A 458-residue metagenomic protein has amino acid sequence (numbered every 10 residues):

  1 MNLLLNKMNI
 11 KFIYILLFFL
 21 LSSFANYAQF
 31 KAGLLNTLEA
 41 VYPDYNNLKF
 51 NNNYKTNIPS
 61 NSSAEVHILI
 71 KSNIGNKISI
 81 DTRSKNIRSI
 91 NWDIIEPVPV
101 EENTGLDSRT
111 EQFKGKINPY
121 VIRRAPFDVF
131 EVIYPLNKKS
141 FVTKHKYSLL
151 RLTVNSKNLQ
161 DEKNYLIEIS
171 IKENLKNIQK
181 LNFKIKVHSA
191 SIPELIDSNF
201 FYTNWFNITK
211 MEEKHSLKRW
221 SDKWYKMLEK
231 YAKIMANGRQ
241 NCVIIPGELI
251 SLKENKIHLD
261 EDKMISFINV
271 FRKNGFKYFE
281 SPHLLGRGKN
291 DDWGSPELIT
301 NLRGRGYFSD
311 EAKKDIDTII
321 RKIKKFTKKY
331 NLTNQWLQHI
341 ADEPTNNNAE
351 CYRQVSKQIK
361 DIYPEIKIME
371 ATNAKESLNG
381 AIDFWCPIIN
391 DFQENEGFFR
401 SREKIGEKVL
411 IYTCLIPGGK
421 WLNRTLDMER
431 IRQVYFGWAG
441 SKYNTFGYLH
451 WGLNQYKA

Functional and structural regions predicted by a protein language model:
L4, F12-S22: Sec-dependent N-terminal signal peptides
I15-L16, A25-N26, I257-H258: Cleavable N-terminal signal peptides
Y27-Y54, N61, N73-I74, K176-R219: Long, low-complexity ectodomains and other extracytoplasmic segments of secretory-pathway proteins
A32-N174, I178: Ligand-binding face of N-terminal immunoglobulin V-set domains in extracellular IgSF glycoproteins
L48-N51, E248-S251, E261, W421-L422: Short linear interaction motifs
S60, D161, K226-M227, L259-K263 (+3 more regions): Short, glycine/acidic-rich beta->alpha junctions
N118-Y134, K139-F141, N155-S156, L166-E173 (+3 more regions): Aromatic-lined carbohydrate-binding surfaces of glycoside hydrolases
K325-I340, Y352-A458: Substrate-binding groove of N-acetylhexosamine-processing glycoside hydrolases
